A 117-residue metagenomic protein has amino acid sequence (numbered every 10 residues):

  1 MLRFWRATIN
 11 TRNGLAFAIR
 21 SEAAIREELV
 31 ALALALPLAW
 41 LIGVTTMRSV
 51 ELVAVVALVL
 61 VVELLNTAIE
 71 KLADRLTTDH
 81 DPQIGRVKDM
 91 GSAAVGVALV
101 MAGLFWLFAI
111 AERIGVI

Functional and structural regions predicted by a protein language model:
L2-A68, L76, H80-P82, K88 (+1 more regions): Hydrophobic alpha-helical transmembrane segments
